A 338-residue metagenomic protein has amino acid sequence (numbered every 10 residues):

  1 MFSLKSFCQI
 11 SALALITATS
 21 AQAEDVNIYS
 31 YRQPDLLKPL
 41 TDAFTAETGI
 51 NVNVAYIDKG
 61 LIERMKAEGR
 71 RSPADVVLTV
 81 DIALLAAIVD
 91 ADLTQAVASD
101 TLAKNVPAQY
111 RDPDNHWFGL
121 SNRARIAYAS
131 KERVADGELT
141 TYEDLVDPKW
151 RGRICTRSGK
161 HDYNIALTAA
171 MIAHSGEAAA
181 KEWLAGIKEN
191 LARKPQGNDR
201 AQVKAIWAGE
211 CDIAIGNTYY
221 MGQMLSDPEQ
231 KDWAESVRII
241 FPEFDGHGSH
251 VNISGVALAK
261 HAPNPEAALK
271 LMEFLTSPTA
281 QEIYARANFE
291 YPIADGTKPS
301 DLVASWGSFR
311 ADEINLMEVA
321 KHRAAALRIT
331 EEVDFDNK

Functional and structural regions predicted by a protein language model:
A23-A87: Early extracytoplasmic/lumenal segment of secretory-pathway proteins
Y29-R32, P113-D114, A129-K131, G137 (+3 more regions): Short beta-strand->loop
S72-V77, Q95-A127, E143, R153-T156: A structural signal for short loop-to-beta-strand junctions that line the ligand-binding cleft of periplasmic/secreted
T94-A103, H116-F118, E143, Q230-H250 (+1 more regions): Short beta-strand->loop
Y128-R133, V251-N264, I283: A bilobed periplasmic-binding-protein/Venus flytrap-type ligand-binding module shared by bacterial periplasmic
G152-K160, F274-K298: Periplasmic-binding protein-like
Y163, A170, H174-P242: Ligand-binding pocket segment of bilobal, Venus flytrap-like solute-binding proteins
A179, E290-K338: An extracytoplasmic/periplasmic, membrane-proximal ligand-sensing/linker region
